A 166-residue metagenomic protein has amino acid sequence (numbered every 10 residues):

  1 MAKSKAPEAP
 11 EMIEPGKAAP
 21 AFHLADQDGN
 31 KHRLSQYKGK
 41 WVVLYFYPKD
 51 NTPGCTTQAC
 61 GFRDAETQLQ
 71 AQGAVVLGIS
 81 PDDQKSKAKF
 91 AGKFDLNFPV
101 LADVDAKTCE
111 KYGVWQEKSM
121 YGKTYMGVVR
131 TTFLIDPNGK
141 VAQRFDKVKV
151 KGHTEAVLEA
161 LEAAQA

Functional and structural regions predicted by a protein language model:
M1-A166: Chalcogenol-based redox active-site neighborhoods
